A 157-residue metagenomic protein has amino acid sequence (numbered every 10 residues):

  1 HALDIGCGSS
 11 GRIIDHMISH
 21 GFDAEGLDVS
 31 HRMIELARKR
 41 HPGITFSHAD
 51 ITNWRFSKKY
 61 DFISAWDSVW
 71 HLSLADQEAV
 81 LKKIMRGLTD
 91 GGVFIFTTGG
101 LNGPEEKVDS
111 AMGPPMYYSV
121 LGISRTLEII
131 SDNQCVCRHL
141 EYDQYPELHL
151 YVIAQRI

Functional and structural regions predicted by a protein language model:
L3-N53: Class I SAM-dependent methyltransferase SAM/SAH-binding core
S64-A65: A conserved beta-strand element that flanks and buttresses the S-adenosyl-L-methionine
H71-L72: A short His-aromatic
E78-D90: A short glycine-rich, Lys/Arg-flanked "PGG" loop and its adjoining helix->strand segment in the class I
G91-T98: Conserved beta-strand signature within the Rossmann-like core of class I S-adenosyl-L-methionine
G99-Y117: Short, glycine-/aromatic-enriched active-site segment of Class I SAM-dependent methyltransferases
Y118-N133: Short alpha-helix
E141-I157: Core SAM-dependent methyltransferase catalytic element
